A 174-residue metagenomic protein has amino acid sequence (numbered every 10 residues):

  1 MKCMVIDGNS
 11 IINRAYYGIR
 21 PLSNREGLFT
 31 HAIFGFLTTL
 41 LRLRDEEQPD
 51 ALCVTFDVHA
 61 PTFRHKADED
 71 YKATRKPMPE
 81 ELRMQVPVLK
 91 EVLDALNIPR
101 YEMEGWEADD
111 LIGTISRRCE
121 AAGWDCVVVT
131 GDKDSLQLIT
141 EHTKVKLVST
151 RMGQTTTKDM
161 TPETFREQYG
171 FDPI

Functional and structural regions predicted by a protein language model:
M1-C53, D57, F63-D68: Non-catalytic, usually N-terminal nucleic-acid engagement modules in DNA/RNA processing proteins
G8, F56-V58, E104, T130-G131: Glycine-rich, histidine-containing beta strand-loop boundary motifs that form or position
S23, A73-I174: Extended two-metal-dependent nuclease catalytic cores across DNA- and RNA-processing enzymes
P61-T62, Q154: Flexible, glycine-rich phosphate/dinucleotide-binding loops and adjacent beta-alpha linkers at cofactor/substrate
